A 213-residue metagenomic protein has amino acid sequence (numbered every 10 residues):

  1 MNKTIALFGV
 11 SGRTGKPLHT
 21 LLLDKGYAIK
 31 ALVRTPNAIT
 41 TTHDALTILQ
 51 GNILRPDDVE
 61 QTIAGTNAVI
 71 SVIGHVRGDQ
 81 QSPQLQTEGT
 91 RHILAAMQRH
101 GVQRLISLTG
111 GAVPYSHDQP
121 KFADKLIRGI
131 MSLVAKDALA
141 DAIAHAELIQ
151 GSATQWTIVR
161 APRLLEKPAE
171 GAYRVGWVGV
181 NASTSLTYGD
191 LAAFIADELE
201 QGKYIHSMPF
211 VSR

Functional and structural regions predicted by a protein language model:
K3-K25: N-terminal Rossmann NAD(P)H-binding glycine-rich loop of SDR-like oxidoreductase domains
I5, N37-H92, A96-R99, E200: NAD(P)H-binding glycine-rich loop region in Rossmannoid oxidoreductase-like domains and their noncatalytic homologs
A6, K30, T157: Conserved beta-strand positions in the Rossmann-like core of class I SAM-dependent methyltransferases
A28-K30, P36, Q81, R91-D137 (+2 more regions): Conserved Rossmann-fold NAD(P)-dependent oxidoreductase catalytic core, especially the SDR/UDP-sugar
L32-A38, A161-R163: Short, polar loop motifs at secondary-structure junctions
Q119, P168-Y173, E198-S207: Glycine/proline-rich active-site loop of Rossmann-fold NAD(P)-dependent oxidoreductases
D141, V159, T184-A196, S207: Substrate-positioning beta->alpha
A146-K167: Conserved beta-loop-beta element that borders a ligand/cofactor-binding pocket
